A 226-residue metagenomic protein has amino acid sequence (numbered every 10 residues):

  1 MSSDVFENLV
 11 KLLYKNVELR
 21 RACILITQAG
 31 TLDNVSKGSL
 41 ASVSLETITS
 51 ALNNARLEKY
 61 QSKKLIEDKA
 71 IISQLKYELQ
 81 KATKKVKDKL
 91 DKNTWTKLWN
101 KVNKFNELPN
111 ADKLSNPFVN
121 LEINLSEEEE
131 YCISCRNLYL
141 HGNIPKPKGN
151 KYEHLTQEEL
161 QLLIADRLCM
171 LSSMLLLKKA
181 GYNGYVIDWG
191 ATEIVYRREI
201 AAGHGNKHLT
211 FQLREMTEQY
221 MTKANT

Functional and structural regions predicted by a protein language model:
M1-N225: Amphipathic, oligomerization/interface secondary-structure segments
